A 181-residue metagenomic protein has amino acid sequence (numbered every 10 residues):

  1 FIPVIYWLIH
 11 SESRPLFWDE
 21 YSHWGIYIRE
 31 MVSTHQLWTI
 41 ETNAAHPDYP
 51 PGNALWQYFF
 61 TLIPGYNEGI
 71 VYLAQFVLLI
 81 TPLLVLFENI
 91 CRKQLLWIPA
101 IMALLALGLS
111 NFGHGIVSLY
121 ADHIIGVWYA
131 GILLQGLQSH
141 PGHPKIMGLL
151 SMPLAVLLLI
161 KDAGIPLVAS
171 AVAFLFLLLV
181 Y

Functional and structural regions predicted by a protein language model:
V4-W7, L104-S110, A155-L159: Aromatic-anchored segments of alpha-helical transmembrane domains
Y6-L95, S118: Active-site lumenal/periplasmic loops and adjacent helix-entry segments of GT-C-fold, multi-pass membrane
Q57-Y58, A106-S110, G131-L133, L149-L154 (+1 more regions): Hydrophobic, membrane-inserted alpha-helices
L73-L78, A100-L105, N111-G136: Multi-pass, polyprenyl lipid-linked donor-dependent membrane glycosyltransferases
F87-P99, H143-P144, Y181: Membrane-interface helix-loop-helix junctions at transmembrane boundaries of multi-pass membrane enzymes, predominantly
C91-K93, Y129-I146: Membrane-interface transmembrane helices that cradle and orient dolichyl/undecaprenyl
I146-A173: Membrane-interface alpha helices of multi-pass inner-membrane proteins
